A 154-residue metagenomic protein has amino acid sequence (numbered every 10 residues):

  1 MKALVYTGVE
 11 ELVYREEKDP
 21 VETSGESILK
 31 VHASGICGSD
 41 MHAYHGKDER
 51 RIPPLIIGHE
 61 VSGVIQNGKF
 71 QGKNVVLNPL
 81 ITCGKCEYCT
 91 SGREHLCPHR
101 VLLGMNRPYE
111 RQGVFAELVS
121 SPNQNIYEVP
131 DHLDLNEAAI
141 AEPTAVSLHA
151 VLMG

Functional and structural regions predicted by a protein language model:
M1-K2: Extreme N-terminal starter segment of soluble prokaryotic enzymes
Y6, Y44, I65-N67, C89-S91 (+1 more regions): Short beta-strand-to-turn element immediately C-terminal to the catalytic PLP-Schiff-base lysine in fold type I
T7, D19, I52-G58, N106-R111 (+1 more regions): Short Gly/Pro-enriched turn/cap motifs at secondary-structure boundaries
G8-E10, T23: Residue-level recognition of beta-strand termini and adjacent short loop/turns
E11-K18: Short glycine/threonine/proline-enriched tight-turn/helix- or strand-capping micro-motif at secondary-structure
P20-S34, D48-T90, P130-L133: Glycine-rich beta-strand-centered segment in the early N-terminal region that forms part of a ligand/cofactor-binding
S39-A43: Cytochrome P450 core scaffold surrounding the K-helix E-X-X-R motif and the conserved "meander" helix-loop region
K85-G154: NAD(P)H dinucleotide-binding glycine-rich loop of Rossmann-like/cofactor-binding domains, especially the beta1-alpha1
